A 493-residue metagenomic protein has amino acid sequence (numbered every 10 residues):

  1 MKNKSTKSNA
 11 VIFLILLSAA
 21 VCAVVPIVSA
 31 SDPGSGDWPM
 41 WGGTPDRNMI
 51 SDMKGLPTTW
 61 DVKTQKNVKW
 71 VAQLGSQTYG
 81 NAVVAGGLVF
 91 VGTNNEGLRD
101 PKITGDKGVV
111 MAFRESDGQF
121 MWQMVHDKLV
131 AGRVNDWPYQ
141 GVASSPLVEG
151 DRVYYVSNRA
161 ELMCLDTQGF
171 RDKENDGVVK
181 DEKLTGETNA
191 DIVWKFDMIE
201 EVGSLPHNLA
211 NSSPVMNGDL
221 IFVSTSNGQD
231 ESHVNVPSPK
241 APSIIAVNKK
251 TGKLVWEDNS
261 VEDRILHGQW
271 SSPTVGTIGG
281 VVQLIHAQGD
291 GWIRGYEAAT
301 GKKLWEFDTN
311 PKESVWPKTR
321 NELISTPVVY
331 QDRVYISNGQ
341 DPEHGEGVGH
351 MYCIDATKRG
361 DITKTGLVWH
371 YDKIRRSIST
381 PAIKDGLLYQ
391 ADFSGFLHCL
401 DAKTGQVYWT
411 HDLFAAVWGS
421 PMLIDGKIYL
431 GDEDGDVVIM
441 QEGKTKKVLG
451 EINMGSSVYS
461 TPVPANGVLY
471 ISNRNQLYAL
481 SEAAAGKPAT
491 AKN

Functional and structural regions predicted by a protein language model:
M1-A10: N-terminal secretory signal peptides that target proteins for export/translocation
N9-I12, A30: N-terminal targeting leaders only when they are immediately followed by extended low-complexity/repeat-rich tracts
I12-P26: Bacterial N-terminal signal peptides
I27-N493: Noncatalytic, solvent-exposed loop/strand surfaces of beta-propeller-type extracellular/periplasmic domains
